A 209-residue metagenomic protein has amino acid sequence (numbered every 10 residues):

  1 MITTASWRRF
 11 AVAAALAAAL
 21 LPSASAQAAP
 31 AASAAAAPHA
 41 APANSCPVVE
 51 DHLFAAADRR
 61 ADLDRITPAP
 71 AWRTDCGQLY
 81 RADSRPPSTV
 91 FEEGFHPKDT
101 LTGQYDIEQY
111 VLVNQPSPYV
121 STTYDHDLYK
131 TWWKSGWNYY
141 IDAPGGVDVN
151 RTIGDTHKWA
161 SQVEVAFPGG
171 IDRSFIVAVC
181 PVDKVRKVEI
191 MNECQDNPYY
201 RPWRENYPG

Functional and structural regions predicted by a protein language model:
I2-A15, Q27-G209: NAD-dependent ADP-ribosyltransferases
A15-S23: Hydrophobic core
